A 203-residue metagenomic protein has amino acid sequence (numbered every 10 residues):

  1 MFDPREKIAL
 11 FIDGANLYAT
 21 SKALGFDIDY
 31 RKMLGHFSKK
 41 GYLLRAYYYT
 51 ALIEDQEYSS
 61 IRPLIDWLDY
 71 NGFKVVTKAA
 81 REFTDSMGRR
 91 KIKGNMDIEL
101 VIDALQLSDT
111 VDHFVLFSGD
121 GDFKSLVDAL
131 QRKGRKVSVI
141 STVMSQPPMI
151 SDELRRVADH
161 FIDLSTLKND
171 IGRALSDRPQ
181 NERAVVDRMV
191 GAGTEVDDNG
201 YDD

Functional and structural regions predicted by a protein language model:
M1-D203: Terminal and domain-boundary accessory regions
